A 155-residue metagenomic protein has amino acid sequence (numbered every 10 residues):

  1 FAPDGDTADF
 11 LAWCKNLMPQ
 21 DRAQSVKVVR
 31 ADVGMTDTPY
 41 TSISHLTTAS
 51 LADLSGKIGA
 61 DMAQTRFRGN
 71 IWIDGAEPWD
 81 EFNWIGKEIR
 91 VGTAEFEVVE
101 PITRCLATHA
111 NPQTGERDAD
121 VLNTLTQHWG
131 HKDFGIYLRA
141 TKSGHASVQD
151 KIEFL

Functional and structural regions predicted by a protein language model:
F1-L155: Metal-cofactor-dependent catalytic cores
